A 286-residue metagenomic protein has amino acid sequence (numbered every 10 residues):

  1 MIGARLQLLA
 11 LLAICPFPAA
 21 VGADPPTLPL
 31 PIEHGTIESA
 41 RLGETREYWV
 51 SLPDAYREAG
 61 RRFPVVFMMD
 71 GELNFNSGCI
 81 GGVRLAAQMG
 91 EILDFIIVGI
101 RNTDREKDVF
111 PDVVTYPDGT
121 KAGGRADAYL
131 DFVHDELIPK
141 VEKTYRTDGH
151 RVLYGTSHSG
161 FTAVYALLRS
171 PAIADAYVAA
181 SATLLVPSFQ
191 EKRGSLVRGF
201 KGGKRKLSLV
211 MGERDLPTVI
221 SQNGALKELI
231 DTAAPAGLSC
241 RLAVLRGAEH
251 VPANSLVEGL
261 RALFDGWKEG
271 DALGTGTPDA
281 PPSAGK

Functional and structural regions predicted by a protein language model:
M1-A4: N-terminal secretory signal peptides that target proteins for export/translocation
Q7-P16: Bacterial N-terminal signal peptides
P18-G22: Sec/Tat signal peptide C-region and signal peptidase I cleavage site
A23-K286: Non-catalytic cap/lid and distal C-terminal segments of serine-dependent acyl enzymes
